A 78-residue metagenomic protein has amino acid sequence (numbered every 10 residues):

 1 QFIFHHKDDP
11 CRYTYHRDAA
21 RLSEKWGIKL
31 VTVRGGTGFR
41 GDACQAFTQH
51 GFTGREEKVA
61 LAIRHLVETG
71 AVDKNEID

Functional and structural regions predicted by a protein language model:
F2-H5: Short beta-strand/loop motif that positions the catalytic acidic residue of the alpha/beta-hydrolase fold
K7-C11, G36-F39: Solvent-exposed loop/turn segments at secondary-structure junctions within structured extracellular/periplasmic domains
D8-L30: Short alpha-helix in the alpha/beta-hydrolase fold that links the catalytic acid
G27-D78: C-terminal catalytic histidine-bearing segment of alpha/beta-hydrolase fold enzymes
